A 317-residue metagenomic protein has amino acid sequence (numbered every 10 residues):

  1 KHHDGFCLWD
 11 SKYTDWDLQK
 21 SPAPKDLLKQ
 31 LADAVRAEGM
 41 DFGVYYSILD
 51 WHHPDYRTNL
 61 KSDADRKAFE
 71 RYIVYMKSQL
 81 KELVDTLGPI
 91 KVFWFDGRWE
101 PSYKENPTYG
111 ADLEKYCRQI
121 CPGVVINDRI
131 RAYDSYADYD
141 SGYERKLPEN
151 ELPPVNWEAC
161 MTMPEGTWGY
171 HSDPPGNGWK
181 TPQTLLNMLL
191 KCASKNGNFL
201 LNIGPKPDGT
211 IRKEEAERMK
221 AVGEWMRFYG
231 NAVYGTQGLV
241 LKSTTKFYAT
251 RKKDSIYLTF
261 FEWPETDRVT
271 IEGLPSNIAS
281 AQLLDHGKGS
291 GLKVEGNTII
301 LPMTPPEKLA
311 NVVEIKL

Functional and structural regions predicted by a protein language model:
K1-L317: Mature catalytic domains of secreted/periplasmic carbohydrate-active enzymes
